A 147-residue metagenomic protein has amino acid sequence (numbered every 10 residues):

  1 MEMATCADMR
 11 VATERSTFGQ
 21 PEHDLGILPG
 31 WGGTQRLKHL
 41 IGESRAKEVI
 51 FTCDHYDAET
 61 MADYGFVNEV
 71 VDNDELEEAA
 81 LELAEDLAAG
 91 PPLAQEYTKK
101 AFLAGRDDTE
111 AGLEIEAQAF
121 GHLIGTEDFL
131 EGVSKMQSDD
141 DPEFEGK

Functional and structural regions predicted by a protein language model:
M1-P92, T126: Crotonase-fold acyl-CoA enzyme core
C53-E59, E77-K147: C-terminal alpha-helix plus adjacent terminal tail
